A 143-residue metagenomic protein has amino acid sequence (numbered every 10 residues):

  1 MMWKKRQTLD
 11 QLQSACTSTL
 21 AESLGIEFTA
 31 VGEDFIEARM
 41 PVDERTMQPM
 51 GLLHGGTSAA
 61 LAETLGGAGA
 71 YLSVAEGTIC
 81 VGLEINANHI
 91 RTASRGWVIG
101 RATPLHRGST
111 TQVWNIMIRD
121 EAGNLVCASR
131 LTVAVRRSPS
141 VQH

Functional and structural regions predicted by a protein language model:
M1-H143: Terminal targeting signals and extreme-terminal segments of soluble enzymes
